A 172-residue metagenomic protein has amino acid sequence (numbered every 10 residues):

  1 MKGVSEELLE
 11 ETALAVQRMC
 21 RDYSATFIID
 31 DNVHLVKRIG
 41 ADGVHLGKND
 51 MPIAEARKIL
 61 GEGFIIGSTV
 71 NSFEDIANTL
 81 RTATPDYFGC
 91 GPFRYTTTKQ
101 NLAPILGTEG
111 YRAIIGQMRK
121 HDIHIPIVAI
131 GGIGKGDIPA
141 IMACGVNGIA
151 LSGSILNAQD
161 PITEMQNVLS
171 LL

Functional and structural regions predicted by a protein language model:
M1, K48, T69-S72, G91-F93 (+2 more regions): Short secondary-structure boundary segments
M1-L8, T12-Q17, D22-D31, K37-G43 (+4 more regions): Conserved alpha/beta-domain cores
V4, L8-E11, V44-K48, S68 (+3 more regions): Alpha-helix N-cap and loop-to-helix initiation/capping positions
L9-I28, A56-S72, P104-V128, K135 (+1 more regions): Alpha-helix-loop-beta-strand connector modules within alpha/beta enzyme cores
F27-D42, N71-P85, Q117-I123, I127-A129 (+2 more regions): Catalytic cores of alpha/beta
G43, G47, G61, G67 (+4 more regions): Glycine-centered flexibility sites
K48-K58, G89-L102, I138-L171: Glycine-rich phosphate-binding active-site loops on the catalytic face of alpha/beta enzymes
